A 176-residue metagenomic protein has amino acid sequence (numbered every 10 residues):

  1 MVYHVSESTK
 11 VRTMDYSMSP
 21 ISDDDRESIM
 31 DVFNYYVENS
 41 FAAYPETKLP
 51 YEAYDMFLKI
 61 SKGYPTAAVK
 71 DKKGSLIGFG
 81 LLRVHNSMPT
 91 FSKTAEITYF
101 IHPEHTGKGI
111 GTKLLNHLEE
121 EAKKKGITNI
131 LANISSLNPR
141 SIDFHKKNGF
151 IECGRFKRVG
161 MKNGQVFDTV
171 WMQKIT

Functional and structural regions predicted by a protein language model:
D15-I29: A short beta-loop-alpha structural element at the N-terminal edge of CoA-dependent acyl/N-acetyltransferase catalytic
D31-K48, F57: Helix-loop element at the rim of GNAT/NAT acetyltransferase active sites that forms part of the acceptor-substrate
E46-E104, L115, I175: Acetyl-CoA-dependent GNAT
V84, L131-I134, I151-D168: Conserved catalytic-core motifs of GNAT/GCN5-like acyltransferases
Y99-E104, K108, E120, S136-L137: Active-site acidic-Proline motif in GNAT/NAT acetyltransferases
G107-K124, D143-K147: Conserved acetyl-CoA-binding loop-helix of GNAT-fold acetyltransferases
A122-I134: Conserved GNAT acetyl-CoA-binding A-motif
A132-I142: Conserved beta-strand-loop-alpha-helix junction that forms the acyl-donor binding cleft
